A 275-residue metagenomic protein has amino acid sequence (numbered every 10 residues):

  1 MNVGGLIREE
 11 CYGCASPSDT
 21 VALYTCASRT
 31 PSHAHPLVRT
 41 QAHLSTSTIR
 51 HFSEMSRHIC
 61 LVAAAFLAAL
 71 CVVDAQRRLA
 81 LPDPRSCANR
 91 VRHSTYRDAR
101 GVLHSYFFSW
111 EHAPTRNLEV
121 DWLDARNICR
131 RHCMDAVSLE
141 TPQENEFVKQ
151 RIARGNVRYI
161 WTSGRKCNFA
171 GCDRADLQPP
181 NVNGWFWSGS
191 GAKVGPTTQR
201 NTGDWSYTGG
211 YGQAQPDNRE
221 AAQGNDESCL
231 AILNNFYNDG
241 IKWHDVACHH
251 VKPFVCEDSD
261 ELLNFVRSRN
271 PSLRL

Functional and structural regions predicted by a protein language model:
I7-E9, D19, D245-L275: C-terminal helix/juxtamembrane-tail motif
C11-F66: Classical eukaryotic N-terminal signal peptides for Sec-dependent ER targeting/secretion, especially the positively
S47-Y96, S259-L275: N-terminal secretory targeting and juxtamembrane "stalk" segments of secreted and cell-surface proteins
C71, A75-M134: Extracellular disulfide-stabilized recognition modules
E119-A170: Conserved hydrophobic ligand-interaction patch in extracellular adhesion modules
P142-Q143, R165-F169, N234-N238, S259-L263: Acidic glycine-/aspartate-rich tracts in secreted/extracellular proteins
W161-N225: Surface-exposed ligand-recognition segments of extracellular binding domains, strongest in the long/variable loop
D217-P253: Carbohydrate-recognition loop of C-type lectin domains
